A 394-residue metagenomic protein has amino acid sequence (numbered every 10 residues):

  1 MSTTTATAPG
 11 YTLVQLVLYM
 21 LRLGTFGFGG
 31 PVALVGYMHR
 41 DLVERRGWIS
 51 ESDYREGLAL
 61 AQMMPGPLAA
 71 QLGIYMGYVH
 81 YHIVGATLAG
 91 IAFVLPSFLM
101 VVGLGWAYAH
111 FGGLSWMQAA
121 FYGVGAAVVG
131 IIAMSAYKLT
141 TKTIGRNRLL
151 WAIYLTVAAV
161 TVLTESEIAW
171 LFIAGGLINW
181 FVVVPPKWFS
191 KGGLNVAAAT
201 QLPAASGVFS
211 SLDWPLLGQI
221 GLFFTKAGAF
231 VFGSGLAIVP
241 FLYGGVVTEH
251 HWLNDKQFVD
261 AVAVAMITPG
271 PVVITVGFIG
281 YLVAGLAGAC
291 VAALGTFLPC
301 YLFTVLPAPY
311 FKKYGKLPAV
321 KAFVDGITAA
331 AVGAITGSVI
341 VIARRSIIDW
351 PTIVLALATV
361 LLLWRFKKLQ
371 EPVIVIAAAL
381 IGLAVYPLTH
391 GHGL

Functional and structural regions predicted by a protein language model:
M1-M64, Y75-T268, V272-L394: Multi-pass membrane proteins that catalyze or facilitate reactions on polyprenyl-/lipid-phosphate substrates and their
Q71: Conserved beta-loop-alpha segment that forms the PLP phosphate-binding cup at the N-terminus of a helix
